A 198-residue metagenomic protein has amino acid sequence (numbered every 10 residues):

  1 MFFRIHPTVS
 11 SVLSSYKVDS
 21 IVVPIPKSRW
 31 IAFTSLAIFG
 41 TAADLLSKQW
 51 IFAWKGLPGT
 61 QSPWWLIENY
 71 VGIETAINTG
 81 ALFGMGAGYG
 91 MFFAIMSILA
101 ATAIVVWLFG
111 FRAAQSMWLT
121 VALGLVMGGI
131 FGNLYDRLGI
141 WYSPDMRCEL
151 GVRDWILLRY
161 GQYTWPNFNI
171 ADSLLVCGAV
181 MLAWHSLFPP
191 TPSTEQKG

Functional and structural regions predicted by a protein language model:
F2-G198: Alpha-helical transmembrane bundles and membrane-interface segments of multipass inner-membrane proteins
